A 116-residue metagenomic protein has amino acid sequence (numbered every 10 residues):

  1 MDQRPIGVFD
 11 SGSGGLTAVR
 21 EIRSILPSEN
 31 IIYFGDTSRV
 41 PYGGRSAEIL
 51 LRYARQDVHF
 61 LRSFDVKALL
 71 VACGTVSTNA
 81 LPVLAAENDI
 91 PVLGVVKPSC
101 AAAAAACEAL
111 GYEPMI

Functional and structural regions predicted by a protein language model:
M1-I116: Non-catalytic structural scaffold of enzyme domains
